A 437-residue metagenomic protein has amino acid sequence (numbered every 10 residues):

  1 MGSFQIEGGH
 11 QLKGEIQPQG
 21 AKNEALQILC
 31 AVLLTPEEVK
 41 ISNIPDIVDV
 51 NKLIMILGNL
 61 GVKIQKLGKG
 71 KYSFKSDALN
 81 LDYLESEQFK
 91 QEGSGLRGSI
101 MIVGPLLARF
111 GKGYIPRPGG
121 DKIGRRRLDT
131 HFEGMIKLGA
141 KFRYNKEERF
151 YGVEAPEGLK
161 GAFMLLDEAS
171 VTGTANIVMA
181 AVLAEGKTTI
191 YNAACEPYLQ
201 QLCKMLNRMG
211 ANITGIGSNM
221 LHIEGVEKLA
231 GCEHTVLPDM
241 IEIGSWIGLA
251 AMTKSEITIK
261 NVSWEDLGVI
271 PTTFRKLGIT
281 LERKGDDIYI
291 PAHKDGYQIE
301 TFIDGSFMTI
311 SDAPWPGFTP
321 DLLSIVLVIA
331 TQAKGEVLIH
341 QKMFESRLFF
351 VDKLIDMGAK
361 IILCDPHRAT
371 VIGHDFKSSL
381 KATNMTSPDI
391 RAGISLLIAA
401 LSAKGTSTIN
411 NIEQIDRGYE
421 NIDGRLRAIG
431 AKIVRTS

Functional and structural regions predicted by a protein language model:
M1-S437: Short, structured segments at the rim of ligand-binding sites
